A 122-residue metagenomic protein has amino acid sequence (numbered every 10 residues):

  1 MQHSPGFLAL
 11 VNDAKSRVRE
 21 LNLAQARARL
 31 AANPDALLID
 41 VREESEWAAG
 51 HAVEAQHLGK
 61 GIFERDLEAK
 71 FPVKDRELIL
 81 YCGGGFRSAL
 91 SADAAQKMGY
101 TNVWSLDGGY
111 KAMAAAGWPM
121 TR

Functional and structural regions predicted by a protein language model:
M1-L37, E44-E77, G83-R122: Rhodanese-like catalytic fold shared by cysteine-dependent sulfurtransferases and DSP/PTP-type phosphatases
